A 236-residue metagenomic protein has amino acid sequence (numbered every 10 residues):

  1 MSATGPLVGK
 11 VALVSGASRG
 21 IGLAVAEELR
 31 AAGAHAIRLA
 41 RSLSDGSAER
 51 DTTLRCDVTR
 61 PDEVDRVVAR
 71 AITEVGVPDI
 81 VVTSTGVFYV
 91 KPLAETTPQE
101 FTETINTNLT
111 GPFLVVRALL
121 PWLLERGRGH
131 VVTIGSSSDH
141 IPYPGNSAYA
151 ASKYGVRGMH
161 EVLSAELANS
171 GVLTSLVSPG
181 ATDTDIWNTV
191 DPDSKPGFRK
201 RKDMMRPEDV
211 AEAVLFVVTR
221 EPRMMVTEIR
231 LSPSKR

Functional and structural regions predicted by a protein language model:
V11, S18-R19: Conserved glycine-rich cofactor-binding loop
A32-S47: Conserved glycine-rich Rossmann-like NAD(P)H-binding loop of the short-chain dehydrogenase/reductase
P92-L93, E100-I105: Substrate-binding pocket helix/loop in short-chain dehydrogenase/reductase
V116, S152: Active-site helix of classical SDR
P121, A165-E166: Alpha-helical segment proximal to the catalytic Tyr-Lys
S136: Residue(s) in the substrate-gating loop at a strand-loop-helix junction that position the organic substrate next
L176-V177, G197-R236: C-terminal helical subdomain
